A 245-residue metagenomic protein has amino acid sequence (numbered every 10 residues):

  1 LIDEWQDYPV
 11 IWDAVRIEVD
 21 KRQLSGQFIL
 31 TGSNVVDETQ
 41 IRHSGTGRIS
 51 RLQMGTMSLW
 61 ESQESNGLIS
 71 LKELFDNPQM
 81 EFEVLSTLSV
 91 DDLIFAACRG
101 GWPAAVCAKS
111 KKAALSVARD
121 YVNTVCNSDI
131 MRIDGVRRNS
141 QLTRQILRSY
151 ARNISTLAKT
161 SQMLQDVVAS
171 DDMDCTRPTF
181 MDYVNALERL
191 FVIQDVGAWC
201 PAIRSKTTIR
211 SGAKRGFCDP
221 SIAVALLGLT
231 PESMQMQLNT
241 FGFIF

Functional and structural regions predicted by a protein language model:
L1-I11: Conserved P-loop NTPase "ATPase switch" module shared by AAA+ and STAND
I2, G26-S33, Q53, S62: Structural recognition of the conserved hydrophobic beta-strand(s) that form the central parallel beta-sheet of P-loop
D3, V15, S62, G100 (+2 more regions): Conserved RecA-like P-loop NTPase ATPase core
W12-V36: Conserved catalytic/switch belt of AAA+ P-loop NTPases
A14, S44, S65, G228-L229: Residue-level signal for well-ordered alpha-helical positions
R16-V19, G45-I49, S233-M234: Glycine-rich, phosphate-binding/catalytic loops in enzymes
T39-R152, T156: Interdomain motor-coupling "hinge/lid" segment immediately C-terminal to the ATP-binding subdomain of NTP-driven enzymes
S110-F245: Accessory nucleic acid-recognition modules appended to NTPase machines
